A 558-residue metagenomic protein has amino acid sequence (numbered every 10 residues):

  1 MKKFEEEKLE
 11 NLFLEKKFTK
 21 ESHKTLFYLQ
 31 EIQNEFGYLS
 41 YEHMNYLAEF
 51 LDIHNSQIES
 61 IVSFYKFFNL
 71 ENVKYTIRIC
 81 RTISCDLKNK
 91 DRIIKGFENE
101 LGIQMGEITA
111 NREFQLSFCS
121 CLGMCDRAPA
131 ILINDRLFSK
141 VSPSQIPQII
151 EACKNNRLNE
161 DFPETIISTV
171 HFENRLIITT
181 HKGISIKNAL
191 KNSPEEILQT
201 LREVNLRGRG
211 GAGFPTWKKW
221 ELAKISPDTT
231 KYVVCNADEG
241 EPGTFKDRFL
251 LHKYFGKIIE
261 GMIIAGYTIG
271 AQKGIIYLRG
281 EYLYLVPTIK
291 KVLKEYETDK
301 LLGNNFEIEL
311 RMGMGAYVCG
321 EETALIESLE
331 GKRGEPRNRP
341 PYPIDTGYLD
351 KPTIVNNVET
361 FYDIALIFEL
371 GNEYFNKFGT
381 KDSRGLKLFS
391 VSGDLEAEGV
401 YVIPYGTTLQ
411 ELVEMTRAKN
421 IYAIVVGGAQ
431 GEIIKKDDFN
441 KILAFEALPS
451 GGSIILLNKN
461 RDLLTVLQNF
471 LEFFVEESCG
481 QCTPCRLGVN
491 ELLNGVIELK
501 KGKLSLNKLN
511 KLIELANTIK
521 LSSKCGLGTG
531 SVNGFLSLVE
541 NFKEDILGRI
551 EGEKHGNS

Functional and structural regions predicted by a protein language model:
K2-I77, R81-F162, G183-E203, T229-K231 (+7 more regions): Ferredoxin-type iron-sulfur electron-transfer modules in oxidoreductases and energy-metabolism complexes
Y65, Y254-T268: Histidine-anchored nucleotide/phosphate-binding helix
K90-D91, D126-L132, A212-W220, T244-D247 (+9 more regions): Short acidic, glycine/serine/threonine-rich loops at helix termini
I133-D135, S392-E398, V426-Q430: Short strand-turn-strand beta-turns centered on an Asx-Gly dipeptide
I178-I184, V233-D247, P343-Y348, S390-L395: Gly-rich Lys/Arg/Thr-decorated short loops/hinges at beta-loop-alpha junctions or inter-strand turns that position
K187-S226, V402, V425-A444: Accessory "access/gating" subregions that flank catalytic or transport cores
G261-A265, P404-K419: Short amphipathic, charge-patterned alpha-helical segments
V286-Y405, T416-A418: Hydrophobic alpha-helical positions that pack around
